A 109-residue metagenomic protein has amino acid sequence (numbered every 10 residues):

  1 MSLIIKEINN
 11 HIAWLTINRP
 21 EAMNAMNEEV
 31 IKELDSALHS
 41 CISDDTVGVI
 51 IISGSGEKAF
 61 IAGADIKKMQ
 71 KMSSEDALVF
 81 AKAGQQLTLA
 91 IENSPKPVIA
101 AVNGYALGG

Functional and structural regions predicted by a protein language model:
M1-S53, L89: Conserved CoA-thioester-binding segment of acyl-CoA-metabolizing enzymes
L3, E21, A25, K32 (+4 more regions): Residues at secondary-structure transition points
N18, N24, G63, G104 (+1 more regions): Conserved phosphate-binding and hydrolysis motifs of nucleotide-dependent enzymes
G48-I50, A59, P97-I99: Structural motif
G54-L89, A106: Glycine- (often His-adjacent) and acidic-residue-rich active-site loop that binds/positions the CoA thioester
A90-G109: Glycine-rich beta-to-alpha active-site loop
